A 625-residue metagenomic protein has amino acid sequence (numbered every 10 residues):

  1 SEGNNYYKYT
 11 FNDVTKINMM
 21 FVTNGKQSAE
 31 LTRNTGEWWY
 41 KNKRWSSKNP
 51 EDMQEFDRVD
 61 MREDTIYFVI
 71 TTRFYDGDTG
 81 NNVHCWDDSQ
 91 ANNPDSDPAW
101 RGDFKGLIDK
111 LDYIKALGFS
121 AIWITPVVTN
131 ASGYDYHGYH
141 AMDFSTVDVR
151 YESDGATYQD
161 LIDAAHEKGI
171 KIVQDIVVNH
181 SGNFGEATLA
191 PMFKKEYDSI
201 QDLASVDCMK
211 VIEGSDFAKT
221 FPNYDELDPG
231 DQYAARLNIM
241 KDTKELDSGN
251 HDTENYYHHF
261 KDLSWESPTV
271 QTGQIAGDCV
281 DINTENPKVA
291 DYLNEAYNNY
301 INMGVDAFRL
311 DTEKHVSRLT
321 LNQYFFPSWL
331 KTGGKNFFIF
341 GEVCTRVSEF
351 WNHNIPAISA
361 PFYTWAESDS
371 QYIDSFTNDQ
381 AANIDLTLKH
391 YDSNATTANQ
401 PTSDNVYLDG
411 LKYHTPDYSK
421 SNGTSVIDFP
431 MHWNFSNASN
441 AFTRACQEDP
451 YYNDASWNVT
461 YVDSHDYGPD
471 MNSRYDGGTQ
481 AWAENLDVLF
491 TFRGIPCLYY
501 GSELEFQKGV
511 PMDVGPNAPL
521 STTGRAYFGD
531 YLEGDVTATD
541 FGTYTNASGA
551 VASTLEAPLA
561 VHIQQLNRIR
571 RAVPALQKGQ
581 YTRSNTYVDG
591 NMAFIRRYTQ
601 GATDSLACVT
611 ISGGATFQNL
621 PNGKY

Functional and structural regions predicted by a protein language model:
S1-Q54, R58: Glycan-association/targeting regions that enable binding to alpha-glucans and other polysaccharides
V14-I17, D112, T603-S605: Extended extracellular/luminal ectodomain segments enriched in beta-structured repeat modules
F21, T65-I70, S120-P126, D143-T146 (+8 more regions): Structural recognition of the beta-strand scaffold that forms the well-ordered cores of secreted hydrolase catalytic
K26-Q27, R73-Y75, V573-P574: Acidic glycine-/aspartate-rich tracts in secreted/extracellular proteins
W39-Y40, I162, H166, H180 (+6 more regions): Active-site-proximal helices and loops of the catalytic beta/alpha 8
E55-D60, Q271, D449-Y451, Y598-Q600: Short boundary motifs at domain starts and secondary-structure transition points
R58-D64, T72-M303, T320-N352, I358-H432: Substrate-binding/active-site clefts of carbohydrate-active enzymes
D278, D454-D476: Active-site clefts of carbohydrate-active enzymes
